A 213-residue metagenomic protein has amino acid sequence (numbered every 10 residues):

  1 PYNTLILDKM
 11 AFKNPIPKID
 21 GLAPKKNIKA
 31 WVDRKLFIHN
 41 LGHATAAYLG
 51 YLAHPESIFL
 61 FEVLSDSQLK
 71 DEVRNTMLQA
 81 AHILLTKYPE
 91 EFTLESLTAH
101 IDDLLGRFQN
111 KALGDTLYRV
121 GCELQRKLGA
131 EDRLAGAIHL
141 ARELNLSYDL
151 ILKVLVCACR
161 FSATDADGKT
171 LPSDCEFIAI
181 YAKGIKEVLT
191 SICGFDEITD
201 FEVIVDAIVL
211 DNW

Functional and structural regions predicted by a protein language model:
P1-W213: Substrate/ligand-engaging "lid" and interaction regions
